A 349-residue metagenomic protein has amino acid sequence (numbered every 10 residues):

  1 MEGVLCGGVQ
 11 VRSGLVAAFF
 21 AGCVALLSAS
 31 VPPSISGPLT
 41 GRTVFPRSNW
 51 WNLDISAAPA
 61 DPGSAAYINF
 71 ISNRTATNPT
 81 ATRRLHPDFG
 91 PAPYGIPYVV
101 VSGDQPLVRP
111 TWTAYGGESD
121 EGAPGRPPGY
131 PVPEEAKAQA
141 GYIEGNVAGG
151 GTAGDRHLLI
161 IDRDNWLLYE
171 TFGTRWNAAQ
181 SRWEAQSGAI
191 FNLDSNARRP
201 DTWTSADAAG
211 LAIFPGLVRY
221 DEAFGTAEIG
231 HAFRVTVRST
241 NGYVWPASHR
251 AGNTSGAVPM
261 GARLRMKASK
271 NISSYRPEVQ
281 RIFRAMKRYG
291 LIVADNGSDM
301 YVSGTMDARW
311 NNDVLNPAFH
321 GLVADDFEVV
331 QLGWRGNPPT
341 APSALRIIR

Functional and structural regions predicted by a protein language model:
M1-R12: N-terminal secretory signal peptides that target proteins for export/translocation
G7, A17, S28-A29, G41 (+1 more regions): Generic detector of low-complexity/intrinsically disordered segments and short hydrophobic N-terminal stretches
S13, A17, S36-L39: Generic detector of short alpha-helix boundary/capping microenvironments and adjacent low-complexity segments
G14-L26: Bacterial N-terminal signal peptides
S30-G336: Short, surface-exposed polybasic-aromatic patches that bind anionic ligands, especially phosphate groups
P338-R349: Pro/Thr/Ser/Gly-rich low-complexity, intrinsically disordered linker/stalk tracts
